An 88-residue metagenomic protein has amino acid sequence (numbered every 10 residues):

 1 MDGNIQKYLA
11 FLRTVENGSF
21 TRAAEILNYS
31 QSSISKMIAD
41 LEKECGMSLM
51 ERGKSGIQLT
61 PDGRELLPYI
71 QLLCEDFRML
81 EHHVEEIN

Functional and structural regions predicted by a protein language model:
N4-K7, Q31, G63, I70: The N-cap/first-turn positions of alpha helices within or immediately adjacent to helix-turn-helix DNA-binding domains
K7-T14, L66: Short alpha-helical "packing" element that flanks the helix-turn-helix/winged-helix DNA-binding module
R13-N28: Short helix-boundary/capping micro-motifs
S19-F20, I38, R52: Helix-turn-helix DNA-binding elements, focusing on the entry/boundary residues of the two helices that contact DNA
E25-I26, K43, R64: Alpha-helical residues within the helix-turn-helix
E42-L59: A short LG(V/I)-centered, amphipathic sequence patch enriched for acidic residue(s) preceding the LG motif
E44-C45, L66-N88: Alpha-helical linker/hinge and terminal dimerization helices associated with HTH transcriptional regulators
